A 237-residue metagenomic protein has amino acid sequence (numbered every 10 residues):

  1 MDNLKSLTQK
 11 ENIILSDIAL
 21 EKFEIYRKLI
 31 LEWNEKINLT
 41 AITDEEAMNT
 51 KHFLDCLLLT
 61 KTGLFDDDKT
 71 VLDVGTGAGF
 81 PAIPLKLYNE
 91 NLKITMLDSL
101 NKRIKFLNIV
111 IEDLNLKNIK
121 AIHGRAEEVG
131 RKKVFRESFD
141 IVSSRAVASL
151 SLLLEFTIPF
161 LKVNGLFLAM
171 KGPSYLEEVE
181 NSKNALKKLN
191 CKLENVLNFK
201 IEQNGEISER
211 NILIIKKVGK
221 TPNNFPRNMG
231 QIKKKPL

Functional and structural regions predicted by a protein language model:
D2-D68, L72, K105, I109-I119 (+1 more regions): Class I SAM-dependent transferase core
T43, H123-R125, N195-L197: Short loop/edge segments at beta-strand edges and connector loops that shape dinucleotide/nucleotide cofactor-binding
L57-A148, L154: Conserved SAM/SAH cofactor-binding pocket of Class I
N89, L161-V163: Helix-to-beta-strand junctions that scaffold the AdoMet/dcAdoMet cofactor pocket in Class I SAM-dependent enzymes
R103-K105, Y175, V179: Short alpha-helix immediately C-terminal to the canonical SAM-binding loop
E127, G172-L176, I201: Short "lid" loop at the C-terminus of a central beta-strand within the Rossmann-like core of SAM-dependent
N164-S174: Conserved beta-strand signature within the Rossmann-like core of class I S-adenosyl-L-methionine
E180-L237: SAM/dcSAM-binding transferase cores
